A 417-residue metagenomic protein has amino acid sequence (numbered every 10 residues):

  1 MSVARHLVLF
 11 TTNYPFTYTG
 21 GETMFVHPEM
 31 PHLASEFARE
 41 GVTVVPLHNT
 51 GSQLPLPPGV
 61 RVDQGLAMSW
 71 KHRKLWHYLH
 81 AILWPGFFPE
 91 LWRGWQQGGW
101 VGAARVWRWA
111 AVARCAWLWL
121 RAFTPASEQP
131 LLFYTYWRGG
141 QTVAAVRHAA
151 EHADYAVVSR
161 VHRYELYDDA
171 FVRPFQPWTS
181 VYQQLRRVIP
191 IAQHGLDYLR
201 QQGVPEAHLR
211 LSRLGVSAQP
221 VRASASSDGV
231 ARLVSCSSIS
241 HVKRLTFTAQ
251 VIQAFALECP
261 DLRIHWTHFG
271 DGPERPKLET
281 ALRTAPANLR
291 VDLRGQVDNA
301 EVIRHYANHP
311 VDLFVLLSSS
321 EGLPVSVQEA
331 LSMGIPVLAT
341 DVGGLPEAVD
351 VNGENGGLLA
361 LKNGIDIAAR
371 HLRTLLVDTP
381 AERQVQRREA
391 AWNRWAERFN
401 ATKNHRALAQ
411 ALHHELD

Functional and structural regions predicted by a protein language model:
M1-K71: N-terminal subdomain of nucleotide-sugar transferases
M24, P28, V143, A231 (+3 more regions): A conserved mid-protein helix/loop that constitutes part of the nucleotide-sugar donor-binding site
Q183-H208: A short, active-site helix/loop in glycosyltransferases that binds the activated sugar's phosphate group
I189, V216, P220, S224-A254 (+1 more regions): Conserved donor-binding/catalytic core segment of Leloir-type glycosyltransferases
E279-N308: Nucleotide-activated donor-binding/catalytic signature segment of Leloir-type glycosyltransferases, i.e., the conserved
L313, S332, P336-A339: Short hydrophobic beta-strand element within catalytic cores of glycosyltransferases and related nucleotide-activated
S319: Aromatic "clamp/platform" in nucleotide-sugar-dependent glycosyltransferases that forms part of the donor/acceptor
P346-T374: Change "using UDP/GDP/dTDP sugars" to "using nucleotide sugars
